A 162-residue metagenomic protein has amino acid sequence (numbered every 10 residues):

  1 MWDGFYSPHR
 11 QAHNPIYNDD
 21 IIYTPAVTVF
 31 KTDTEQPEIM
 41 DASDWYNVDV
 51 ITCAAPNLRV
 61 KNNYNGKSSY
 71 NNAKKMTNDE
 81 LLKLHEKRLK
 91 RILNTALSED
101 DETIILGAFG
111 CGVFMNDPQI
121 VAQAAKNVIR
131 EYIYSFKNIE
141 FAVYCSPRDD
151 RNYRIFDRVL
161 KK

Functional and structural regions predicted by a protein language model:
M1-I104, A108-K162: Macrodomain-like recognition of ADP-ribose-binding/processing modules
